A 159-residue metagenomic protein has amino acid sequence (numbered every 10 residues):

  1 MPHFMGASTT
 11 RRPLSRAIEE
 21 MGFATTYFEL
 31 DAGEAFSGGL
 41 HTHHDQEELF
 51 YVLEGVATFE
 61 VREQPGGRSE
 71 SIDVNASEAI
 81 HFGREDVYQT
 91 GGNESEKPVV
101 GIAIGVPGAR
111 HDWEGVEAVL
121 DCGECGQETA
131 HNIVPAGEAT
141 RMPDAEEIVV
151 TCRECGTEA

Functional and structural regions predicted by a protein language model:
M1-A24, E29-A32, D121, N132 (+2 more regions): A short, N-terminal "cap"/entry segment at the start of jelly-roll beta-barrel domains of the cupin/DSBH fold
E19-F23, A35-L49: A short beta-loop-beta micro-motif enriched in histidine and acidic residues
M21, D31-A35, V56, P107: Short, charged/polar surface micro-motifs in flexible loops or helix N-caps
E29-L30, T42-E63: Short, conserved beta-strand element in jelly-roll/cupin
E54, Q64-G66, V100-D112, D121-A139: Short Cys/His-rich Zn2+-coordinating modules
E63-E85: Short acidic-glycine-tyrosine-enriched beta hairpin
S69, V116-E117, E147: Flanking scaffold residues of small Cys/His-coordinated metal-binding clusters
R84-H111, V116: Ligand-binding loop in jelly-roll beta-barrel domains
